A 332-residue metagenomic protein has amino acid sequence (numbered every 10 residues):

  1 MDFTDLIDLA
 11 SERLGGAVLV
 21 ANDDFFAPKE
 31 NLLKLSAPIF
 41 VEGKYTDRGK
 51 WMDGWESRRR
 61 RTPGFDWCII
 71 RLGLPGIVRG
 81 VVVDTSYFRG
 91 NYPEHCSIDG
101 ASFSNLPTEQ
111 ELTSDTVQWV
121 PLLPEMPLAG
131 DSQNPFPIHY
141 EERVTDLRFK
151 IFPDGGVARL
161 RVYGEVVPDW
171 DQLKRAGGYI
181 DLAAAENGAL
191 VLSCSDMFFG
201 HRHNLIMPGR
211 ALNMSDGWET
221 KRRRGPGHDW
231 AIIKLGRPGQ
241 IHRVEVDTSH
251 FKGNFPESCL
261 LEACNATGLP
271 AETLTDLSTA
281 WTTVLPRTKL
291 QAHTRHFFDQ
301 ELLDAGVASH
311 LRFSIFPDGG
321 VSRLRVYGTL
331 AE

Functional and structural regions predicted by a protein language model:
M1-W67, Y87-W230, G239-Q240, K252-E332: Trp- and acidic/polar-enriched beta-sheet ligand-binding modules for extracellular glycan and matrix recognition
L72, L235-R237: A short glycine/threonine-centered beta-strand motif
G76: Active-site-proximal cofactor/substrate-binding loop regions of enzyme domains
R79-G80, V157: Short, well-ordered alpha-helical microsegments
